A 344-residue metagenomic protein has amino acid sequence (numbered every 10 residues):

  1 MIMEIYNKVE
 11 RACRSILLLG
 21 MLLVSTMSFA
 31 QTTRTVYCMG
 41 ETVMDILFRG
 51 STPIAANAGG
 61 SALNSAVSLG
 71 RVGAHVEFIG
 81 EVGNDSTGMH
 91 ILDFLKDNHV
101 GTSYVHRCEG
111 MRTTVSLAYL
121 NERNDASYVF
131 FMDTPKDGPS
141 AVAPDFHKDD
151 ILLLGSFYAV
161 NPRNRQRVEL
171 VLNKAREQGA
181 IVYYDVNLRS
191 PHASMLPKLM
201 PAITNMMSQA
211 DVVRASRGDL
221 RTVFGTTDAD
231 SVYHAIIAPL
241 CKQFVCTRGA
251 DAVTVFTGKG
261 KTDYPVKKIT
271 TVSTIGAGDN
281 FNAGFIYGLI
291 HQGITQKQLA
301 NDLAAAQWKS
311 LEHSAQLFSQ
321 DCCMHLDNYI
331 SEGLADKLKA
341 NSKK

Functional and structural regions predicted by a protein language model:
I2-L17: Bacterial N-terminal signal peptides that target proteins for export
M21, A30-G101: Glycine-rich phosphate/adenosyl-contacting loop at the front of the ribokinase-like
S28-T35, A229-K344: Conserved phosphate-binding/catalytic region of the ribokinase-like
E41-T42, F157, V186, N280: Active-site metal-binding loops of divalent metal-dependent hydrolases
H75-S156, L338-K344: Conserved N-terminal subdomain of the carbohydrate kinase-like
D145-H147, M206-M207, A238: A short, aliphatic-rich alpha-helical micro-motif
A159-H234, A252: Conserved beta-alpha-beta core of the PfkB/ribokinase-like small-molecule kinase fold
